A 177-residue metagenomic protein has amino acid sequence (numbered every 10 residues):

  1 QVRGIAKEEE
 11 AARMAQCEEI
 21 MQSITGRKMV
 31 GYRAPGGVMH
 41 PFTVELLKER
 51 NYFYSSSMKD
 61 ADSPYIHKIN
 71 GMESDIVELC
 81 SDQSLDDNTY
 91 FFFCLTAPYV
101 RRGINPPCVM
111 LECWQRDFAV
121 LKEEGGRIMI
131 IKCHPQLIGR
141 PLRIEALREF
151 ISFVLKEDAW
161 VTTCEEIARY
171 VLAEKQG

Functional and structural regions predicted by a protein language model:
Q1-G31, G36-S84, C108-I131, L137-G177: Catalytic alpha-helical scaffold of carbohydrate-active enzymes acting on polysaccharides/glycoconjugates
E78-R101: Glycine-rich, positively charged active-site loop/lid region within alpha/beta enzyme cores that binds and organizes
A97-E112: Acidic, His/Gly-enriched loop-helix segments that form or flank divalent-metal centers in metallo-dependent hydrolases
